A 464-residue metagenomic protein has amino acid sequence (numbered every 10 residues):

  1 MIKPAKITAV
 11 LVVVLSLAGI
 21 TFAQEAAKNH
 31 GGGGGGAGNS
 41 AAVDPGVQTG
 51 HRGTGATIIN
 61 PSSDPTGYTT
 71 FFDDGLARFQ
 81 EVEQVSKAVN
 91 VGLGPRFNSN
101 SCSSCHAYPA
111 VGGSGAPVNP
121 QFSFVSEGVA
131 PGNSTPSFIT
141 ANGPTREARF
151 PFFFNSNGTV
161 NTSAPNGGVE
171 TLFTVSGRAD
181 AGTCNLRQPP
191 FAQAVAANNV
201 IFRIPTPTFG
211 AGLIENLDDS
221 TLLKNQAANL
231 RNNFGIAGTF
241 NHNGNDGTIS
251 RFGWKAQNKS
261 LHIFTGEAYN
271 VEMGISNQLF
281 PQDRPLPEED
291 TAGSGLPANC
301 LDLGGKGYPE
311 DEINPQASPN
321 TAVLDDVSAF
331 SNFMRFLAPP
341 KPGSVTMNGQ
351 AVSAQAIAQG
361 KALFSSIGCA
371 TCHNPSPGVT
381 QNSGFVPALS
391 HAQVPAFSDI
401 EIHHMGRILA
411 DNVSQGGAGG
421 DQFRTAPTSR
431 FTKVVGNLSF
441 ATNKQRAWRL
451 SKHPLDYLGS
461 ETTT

Functional and structural regions predicted by a protein language model:
M1-V10: Bacterial N-terminal signal peptides that target proteins for export
A5-K6, G19, F138: A detector of low-complexity, intrinsically disordered, Ser/Thr/Gly/Pro/Ala-rich segments
A9-G19: Bacterial N-terminal signal peptides
A23-T464: Periplasmic c-type cytochrome electron-transfer domains
